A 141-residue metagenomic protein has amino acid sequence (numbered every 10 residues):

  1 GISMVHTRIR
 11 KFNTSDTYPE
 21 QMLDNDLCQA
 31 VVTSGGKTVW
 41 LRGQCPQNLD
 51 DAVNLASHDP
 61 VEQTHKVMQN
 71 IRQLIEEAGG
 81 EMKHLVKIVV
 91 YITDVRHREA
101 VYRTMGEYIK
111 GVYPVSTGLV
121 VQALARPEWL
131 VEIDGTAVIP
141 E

Functional and structural regions predicted by a protein language model:
G1-V86, I92-E141: N-terminal presequence-like segments and the immediate start of the first folded domain
